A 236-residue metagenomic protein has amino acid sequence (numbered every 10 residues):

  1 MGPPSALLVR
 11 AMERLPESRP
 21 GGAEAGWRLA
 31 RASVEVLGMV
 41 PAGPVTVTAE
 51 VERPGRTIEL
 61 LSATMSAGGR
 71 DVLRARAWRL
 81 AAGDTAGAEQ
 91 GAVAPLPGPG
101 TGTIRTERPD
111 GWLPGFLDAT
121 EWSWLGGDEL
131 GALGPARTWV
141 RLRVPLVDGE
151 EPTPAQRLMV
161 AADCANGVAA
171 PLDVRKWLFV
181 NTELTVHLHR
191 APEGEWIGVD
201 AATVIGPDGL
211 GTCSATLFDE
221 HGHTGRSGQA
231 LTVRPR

Functional and structural regions predicted by a protein language model:
M1-R236: Terminal targeting signals and extreme-terminal segments of soluble enzymes
